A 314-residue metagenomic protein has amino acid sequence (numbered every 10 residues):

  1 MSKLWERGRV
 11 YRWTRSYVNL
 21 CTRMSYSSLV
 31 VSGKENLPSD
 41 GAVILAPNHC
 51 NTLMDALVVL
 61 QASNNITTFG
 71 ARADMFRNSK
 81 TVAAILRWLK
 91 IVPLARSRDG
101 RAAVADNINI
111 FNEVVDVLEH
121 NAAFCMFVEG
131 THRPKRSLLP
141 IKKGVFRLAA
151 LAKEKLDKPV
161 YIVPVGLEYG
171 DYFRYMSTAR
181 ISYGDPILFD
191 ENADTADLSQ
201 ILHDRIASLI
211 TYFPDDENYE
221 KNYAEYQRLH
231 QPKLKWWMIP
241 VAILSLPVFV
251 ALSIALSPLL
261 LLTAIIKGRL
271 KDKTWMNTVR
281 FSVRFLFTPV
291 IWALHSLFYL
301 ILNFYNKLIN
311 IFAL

Functional and structural regions predicted by a protein language model:
M1-I44, M54-V58, Q231-S245, F249 (+1 more regions): Membrane-anchoring hydrophobic helices of lipid-metabolizing enzymes
S2-L4, R9, R96-R98, A103-W237 (+1 more regions): Non-catalytic C-terminal accessory region of glycerolipid acyltransferases and related lyso-lipid remodeling enzymes
V10-W13, L37-A102, A264-T274, T278: Catalytic core of membrane glycerolipid acyltransferases/transacylases, capturing the structured, soluble-facing
N19, A83, F146: Short glycine-/small-residue-rich flexible loop motifs, especially phosphate/cofactor-binding loops
S27, H49, V104-I108: A conditional alpha-helix N-cap/helix-loop micro-motif detector
S27, N65, R87, K158 (+1 more regions): Residue-level signal for beta-strand positions within conserved beta-sheet cores that form or flank
V31, S79, I108-F111: Structural motif corresponding to alpha-helix initiation and N-cap regions
